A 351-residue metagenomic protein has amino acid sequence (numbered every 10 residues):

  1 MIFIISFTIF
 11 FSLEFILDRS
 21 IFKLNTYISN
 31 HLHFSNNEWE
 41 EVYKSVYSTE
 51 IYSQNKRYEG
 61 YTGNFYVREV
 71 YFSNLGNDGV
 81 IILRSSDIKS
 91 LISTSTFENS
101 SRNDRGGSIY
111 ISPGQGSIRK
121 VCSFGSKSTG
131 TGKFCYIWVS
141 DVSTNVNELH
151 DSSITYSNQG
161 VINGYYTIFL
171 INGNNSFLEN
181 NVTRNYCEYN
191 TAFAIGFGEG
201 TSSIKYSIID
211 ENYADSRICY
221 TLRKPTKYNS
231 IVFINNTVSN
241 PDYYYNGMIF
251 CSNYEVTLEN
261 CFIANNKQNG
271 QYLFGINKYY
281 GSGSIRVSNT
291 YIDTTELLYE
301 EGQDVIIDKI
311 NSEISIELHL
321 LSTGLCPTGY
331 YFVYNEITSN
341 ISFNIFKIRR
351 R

Functional and structural regions predicted by a protein language model:
I2-R351: Extracellular beta-rich repeat passengers
